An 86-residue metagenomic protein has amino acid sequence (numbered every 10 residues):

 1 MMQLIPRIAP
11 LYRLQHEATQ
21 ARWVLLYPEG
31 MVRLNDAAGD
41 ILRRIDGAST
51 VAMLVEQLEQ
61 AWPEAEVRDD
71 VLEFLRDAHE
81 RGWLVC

Functional and structural regions predicted by a protein language model:
M1-R43: Acidic, low-complexity/disordered tracts enriched in E/D and polar residues
G30-C86: Long, charge-rich, low-complexity alpha-helical segments
